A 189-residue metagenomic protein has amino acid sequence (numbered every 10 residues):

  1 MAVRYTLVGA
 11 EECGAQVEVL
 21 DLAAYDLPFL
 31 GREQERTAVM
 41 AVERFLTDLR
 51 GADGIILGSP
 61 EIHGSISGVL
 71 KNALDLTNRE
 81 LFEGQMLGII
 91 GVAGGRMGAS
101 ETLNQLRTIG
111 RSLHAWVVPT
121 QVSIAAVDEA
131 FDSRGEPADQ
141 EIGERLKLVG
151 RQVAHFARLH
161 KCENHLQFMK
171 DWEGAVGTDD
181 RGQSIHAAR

Functional and structural regions predicted by a protein language model:
M1-A15: N-terminal beta1-alpha1 ligand-phosphate binding loop
A2-V3, A41, T102, R145 (+1 more regions): Hydrophobic alpha-helical membrane-association signature
L7, D53, G150-A154: Structural signal for well-ordered, non-membrane alpha-helices
C13-E18, A115: A generic structural motif
V19-M40, A130-S133: N-terminal beta-loop-helix "entrance" segment that forms/cooperates in small-molecule cofactor or anionic ligand
T37-H114: Helix-loop-strand module that forms the ligand-binding subsite of alpha/beta enzymes
V117-R189: Glycine-rich phosphate/pyrophosphate-binding loop and the adjoining helix
